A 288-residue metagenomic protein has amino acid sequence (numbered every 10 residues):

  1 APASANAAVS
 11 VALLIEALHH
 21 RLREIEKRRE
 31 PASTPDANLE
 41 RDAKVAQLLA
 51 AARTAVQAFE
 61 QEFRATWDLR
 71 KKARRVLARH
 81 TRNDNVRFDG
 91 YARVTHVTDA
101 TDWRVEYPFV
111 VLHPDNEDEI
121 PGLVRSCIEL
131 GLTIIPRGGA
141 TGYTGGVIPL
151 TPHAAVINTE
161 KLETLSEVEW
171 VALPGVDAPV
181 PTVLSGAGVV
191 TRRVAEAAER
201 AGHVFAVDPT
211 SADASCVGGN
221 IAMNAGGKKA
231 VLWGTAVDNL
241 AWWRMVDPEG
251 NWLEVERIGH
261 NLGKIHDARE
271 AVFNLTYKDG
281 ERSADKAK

Functional and structural regions predicted by a protein language model:
A1-R125, G142-T182, T210: N-terminal flexible segment immediately upstream of the FAD-binding catalytic core in FAD-dependent oxidoreductases
V76, H80, L123-S126, L130 (+3 more regions): Generic, well-ordered alpha-helical scaffold segments in large soluble proteins
I120, I134, G139-G145, V194 (+1 more regions): Extended, hydrophobic alpha-helical segments in both membrane/secreted and soluble proteins
I128-L130, R137-G139, S215, N239: Short, basic and Ser/Thr-rich N-terminal targeting/leader segments
L130-L132, H153: Short coil/turn segments at beta-strand junctions that form active-site/ligand-binding loops
L132-T133, V204: Residue-level detector of anion-binding/catalytic polar loops
T164-D177, P181-K288: FAD-binding subdomain of flavoenzyme oxidoreductases
